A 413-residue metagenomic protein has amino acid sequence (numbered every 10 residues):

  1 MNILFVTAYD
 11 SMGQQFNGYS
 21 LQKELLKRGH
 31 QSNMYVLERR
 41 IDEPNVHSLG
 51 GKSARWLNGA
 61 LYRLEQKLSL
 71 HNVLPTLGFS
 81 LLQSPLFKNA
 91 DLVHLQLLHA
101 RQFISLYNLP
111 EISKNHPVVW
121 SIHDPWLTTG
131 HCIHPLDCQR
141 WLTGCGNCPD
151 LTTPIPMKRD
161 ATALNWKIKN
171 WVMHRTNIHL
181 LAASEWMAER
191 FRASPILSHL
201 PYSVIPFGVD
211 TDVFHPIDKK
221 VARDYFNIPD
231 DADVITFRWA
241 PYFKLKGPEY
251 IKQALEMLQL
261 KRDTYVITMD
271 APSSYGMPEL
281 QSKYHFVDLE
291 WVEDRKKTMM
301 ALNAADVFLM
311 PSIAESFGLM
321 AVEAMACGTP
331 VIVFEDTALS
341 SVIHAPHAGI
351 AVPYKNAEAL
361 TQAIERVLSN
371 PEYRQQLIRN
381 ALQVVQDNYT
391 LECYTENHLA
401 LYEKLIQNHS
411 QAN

Functional and structural regions predicted by a protein language model:
T129-I133, P156-P201, V209, V213 (+2 more regions): A short, active-site helix/loop in glycosyltransferases that binds the activated sugar's phosphate group
I228-K246, K252-L255: Conserved donor-binding/catalytic core segment of Leloir-type glycosyltransferases
S274-M299: Nucleotide-activated donor-binding/catalytic signature segment of Leloir-type glycosyltransferases, i.e., the conserved
M300-A305: Short alpha-helical donor nucleotide-sugar binding micro-motif in glycosyltransferases
I313: Aromatic "clamp/platform" in nucleotide-sugar-dependent glycosyltransferases that forms part of the donor/acceptor
P330-V333: Short hydrophobic beta-strand element within catalytic cores of glycosyltransferases and related nucleotide-activated
A345, I350-A357, R366-E372: Conserved acidic donor-binding segment of nucleotide-sugar-dependent glycosyltransferases
R366, Y373-N388, Y394-A400, K404: A short, well-ordered alpha-helix in the C-terminal region of glycosyltransferases
